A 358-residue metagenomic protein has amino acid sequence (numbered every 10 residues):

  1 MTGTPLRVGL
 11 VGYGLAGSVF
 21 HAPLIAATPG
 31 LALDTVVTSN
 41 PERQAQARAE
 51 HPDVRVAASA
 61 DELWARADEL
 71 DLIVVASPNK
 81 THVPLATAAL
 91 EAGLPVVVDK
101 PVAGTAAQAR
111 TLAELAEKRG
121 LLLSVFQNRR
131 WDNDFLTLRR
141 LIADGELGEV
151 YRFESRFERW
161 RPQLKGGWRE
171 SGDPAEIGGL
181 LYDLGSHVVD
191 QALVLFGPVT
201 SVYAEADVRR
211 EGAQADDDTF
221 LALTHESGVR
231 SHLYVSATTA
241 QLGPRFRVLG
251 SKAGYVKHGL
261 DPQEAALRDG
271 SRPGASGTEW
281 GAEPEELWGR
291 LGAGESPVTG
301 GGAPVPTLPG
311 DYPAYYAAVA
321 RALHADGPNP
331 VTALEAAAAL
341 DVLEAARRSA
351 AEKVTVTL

Functional and structural regions predicted by a protein language model:
M1-H51: N-terminal Rossmann-like dinucleotide-binding module
M1-P5, E62, L72-V74, P304 (+1 more regions): C-terminal helix-rich "cap/oligomerization" subdomain common to oxidoreductases
G17, A58, V75, V98 (+4 more regions): Hydrophobic residues in well-ordered beta-strands that form the structural core
T28, K252-P330, L334: C-terminal glycine/acidic-rich active-site capping loop/insertion
V54-L115: Beta-loop-alpha module in the N-terminal Rossmann-like domain of NAD(P)-dependent dehydrogenases, especially those
T111-N128, E149-F153: Rossmann-fold dehydrogenase core element
R129-G212, K353: Predominantly a Rossmann-like dinucleotide-binding segment in NAD(P)-dependent oxidoreductases
D190-P273, P313-A325: Contiguous beta-strand/loop segments that form the cofactor/metal-binding neighborhood of enzyme cores
